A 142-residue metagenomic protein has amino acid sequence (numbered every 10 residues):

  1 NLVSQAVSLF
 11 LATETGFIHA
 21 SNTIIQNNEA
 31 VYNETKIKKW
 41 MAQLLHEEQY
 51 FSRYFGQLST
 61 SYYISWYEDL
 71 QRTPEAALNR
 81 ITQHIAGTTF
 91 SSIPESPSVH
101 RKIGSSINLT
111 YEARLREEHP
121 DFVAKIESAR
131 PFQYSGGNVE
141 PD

Functional and structural regions predicted by a protein language model:
N1-Q57, S61-S91: PAPS-dependent sulfotransferase catalytic domain
N22-K38, T89-P141: PAPS-dependent sulfotransferase catalytic core
